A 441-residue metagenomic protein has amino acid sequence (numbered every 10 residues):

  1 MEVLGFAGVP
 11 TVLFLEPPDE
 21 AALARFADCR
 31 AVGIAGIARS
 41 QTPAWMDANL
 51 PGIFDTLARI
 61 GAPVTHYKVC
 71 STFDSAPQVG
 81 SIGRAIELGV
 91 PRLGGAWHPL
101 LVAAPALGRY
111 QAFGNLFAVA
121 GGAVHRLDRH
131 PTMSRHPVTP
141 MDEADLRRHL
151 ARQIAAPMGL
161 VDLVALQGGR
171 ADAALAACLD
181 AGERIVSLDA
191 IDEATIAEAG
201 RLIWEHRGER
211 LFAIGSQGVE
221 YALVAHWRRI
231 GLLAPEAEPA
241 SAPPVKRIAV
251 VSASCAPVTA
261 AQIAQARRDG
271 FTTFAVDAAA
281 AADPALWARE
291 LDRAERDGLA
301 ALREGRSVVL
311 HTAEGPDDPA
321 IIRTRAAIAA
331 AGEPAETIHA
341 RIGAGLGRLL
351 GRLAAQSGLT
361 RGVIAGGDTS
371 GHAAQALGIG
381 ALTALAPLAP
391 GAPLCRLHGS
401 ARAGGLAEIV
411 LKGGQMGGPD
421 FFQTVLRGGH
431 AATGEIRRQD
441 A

Functional and structural regions predicted by a protein language model:
M1-A27, A48-N49, A103-A106: N-terminal basic/disordered segments at the start of proteins
E2, R25, P77-S81, R109-A118 (+6 more regions): Short acidic, glycine/serine/threonine-rich loops at helix termini
A27-A38, R306, C395-E435: A structural-propensity feature for long, helix-poor, extended segments
R30, T42-D47, G52-V69, F73-I196 (+1 more regions): Cap/lid and interdomain-hinge subdomains that line or gate substrate/regulatory clefts in soluble alpha/beta enzymes
G33-A35, K68, P99-A103, S187-I191 (+5 more regions): Short beta-strand segments
F117-D297, E304: Conserved, well-structured core segments that form the ligand-binding/active-site neighborhood of functional domains
G298-A365: C-terminal structural cap/anchor segments
L359-G417, F421: Conserved, well-ordered active-site substructure
